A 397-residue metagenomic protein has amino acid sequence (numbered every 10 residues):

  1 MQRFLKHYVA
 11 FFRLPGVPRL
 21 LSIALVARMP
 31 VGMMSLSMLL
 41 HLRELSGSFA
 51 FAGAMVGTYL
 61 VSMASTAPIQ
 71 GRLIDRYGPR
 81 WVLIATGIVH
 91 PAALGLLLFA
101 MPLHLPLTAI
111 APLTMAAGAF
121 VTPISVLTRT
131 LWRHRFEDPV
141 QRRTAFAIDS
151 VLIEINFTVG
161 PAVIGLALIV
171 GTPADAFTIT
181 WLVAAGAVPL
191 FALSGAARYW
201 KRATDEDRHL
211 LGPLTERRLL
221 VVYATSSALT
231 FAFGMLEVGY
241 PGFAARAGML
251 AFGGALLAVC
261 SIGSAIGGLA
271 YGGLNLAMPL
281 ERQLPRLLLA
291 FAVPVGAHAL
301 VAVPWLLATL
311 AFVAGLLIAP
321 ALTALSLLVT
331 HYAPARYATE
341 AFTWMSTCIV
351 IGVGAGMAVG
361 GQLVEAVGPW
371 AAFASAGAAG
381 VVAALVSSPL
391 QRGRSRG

Functional and structural regions predicted by a protein language model:
Q2-A64, P213-A258: Helix-loop boundary and gating motifs at the non-cytosolic
L25, P106-I124, S227, L307-P320: Hydrophobic core of transmembrane alpha-helices in multi-pass small-molecule transporters, especially MFS/SLC-type
M38, T122-F136, Y240, P320-A333: Intracellular juxtamembrane helix-capping segments at the cytosolic ends of symmetry-related transmembrane helices
S65-P79, L168, I266-L280, V364: Helix-to-loop junctions at the C-terminal end of transmembrane segments in multipass secondary transporters
I88-H104, A290-A302: C-terminal ends and interior cores of transmembrane alpha-helices in multi-pass membrane transporters/permeases
L113-I155: Cytoplasmic helix-loop-helix junction between adjacent transmembrane helices in 12-TM secondary transporters
R282-L325: C-terminal transmembrane helical hairpin of 12-TM major facilitator-type secondary transporters
R336-V367: A late C-terminal transmembrane helix in Major Facilitator Superfamily
